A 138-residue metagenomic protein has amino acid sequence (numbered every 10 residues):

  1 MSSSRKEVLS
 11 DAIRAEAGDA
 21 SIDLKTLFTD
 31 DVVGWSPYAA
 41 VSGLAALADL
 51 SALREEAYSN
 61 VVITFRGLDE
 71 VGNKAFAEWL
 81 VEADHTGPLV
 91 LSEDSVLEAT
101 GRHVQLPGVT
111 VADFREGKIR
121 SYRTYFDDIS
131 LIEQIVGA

Functional and structural regions predicted by a protein language model:
M1-A138: C-terminal and inter-domain tail/linker signature
